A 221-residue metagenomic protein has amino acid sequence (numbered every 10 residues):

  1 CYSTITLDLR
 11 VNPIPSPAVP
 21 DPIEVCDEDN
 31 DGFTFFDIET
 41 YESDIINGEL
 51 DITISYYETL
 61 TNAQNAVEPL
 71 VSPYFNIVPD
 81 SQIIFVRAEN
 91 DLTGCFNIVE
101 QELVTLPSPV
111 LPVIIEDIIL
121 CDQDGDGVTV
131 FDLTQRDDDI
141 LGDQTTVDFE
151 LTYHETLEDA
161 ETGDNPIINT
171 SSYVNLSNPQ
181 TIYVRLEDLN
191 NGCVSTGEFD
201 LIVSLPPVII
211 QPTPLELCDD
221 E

Functional and structural regions predicted by a protein language model:
C1-E221: Extracellular low-complexity Ser/Thr/Asn/Gly-rich intrinsically disordered segments
